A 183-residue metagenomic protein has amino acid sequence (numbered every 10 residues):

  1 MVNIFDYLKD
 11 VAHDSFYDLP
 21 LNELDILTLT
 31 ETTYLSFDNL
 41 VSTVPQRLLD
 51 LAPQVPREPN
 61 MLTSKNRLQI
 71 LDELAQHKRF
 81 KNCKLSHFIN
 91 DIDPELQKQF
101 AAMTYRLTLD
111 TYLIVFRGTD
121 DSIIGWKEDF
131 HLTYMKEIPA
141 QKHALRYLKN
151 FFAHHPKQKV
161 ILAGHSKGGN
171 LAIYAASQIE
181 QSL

Functional and structural regions predicted by a protein language model:
M1-A163, N170, Y174-L183: Non-catalytic, mobile gating and regulatory segments of ester bond hydrolases
